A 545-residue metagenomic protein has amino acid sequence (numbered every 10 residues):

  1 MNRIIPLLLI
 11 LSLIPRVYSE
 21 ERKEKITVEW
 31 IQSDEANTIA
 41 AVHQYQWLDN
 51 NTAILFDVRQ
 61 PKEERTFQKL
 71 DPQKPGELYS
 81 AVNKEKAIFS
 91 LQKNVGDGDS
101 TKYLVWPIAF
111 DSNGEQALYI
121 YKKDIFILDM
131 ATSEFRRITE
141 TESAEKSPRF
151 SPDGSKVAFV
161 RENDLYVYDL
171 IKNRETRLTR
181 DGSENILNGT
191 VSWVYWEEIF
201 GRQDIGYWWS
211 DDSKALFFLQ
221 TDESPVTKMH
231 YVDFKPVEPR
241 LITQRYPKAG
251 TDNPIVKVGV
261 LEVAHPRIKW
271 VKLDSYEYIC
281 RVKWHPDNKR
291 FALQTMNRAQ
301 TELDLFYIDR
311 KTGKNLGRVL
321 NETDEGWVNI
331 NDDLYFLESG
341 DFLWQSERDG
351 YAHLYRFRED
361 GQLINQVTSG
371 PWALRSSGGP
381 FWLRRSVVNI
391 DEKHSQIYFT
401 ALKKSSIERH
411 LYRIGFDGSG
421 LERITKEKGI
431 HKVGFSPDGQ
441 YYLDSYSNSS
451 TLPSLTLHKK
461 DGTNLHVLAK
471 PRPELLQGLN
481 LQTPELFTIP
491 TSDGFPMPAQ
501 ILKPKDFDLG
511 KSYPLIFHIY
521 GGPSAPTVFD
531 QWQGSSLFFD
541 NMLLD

Functional and structural regions predicted by a protein language model:
I4-L13: Sec-dependent N-terminal signal peptides
I10-L11, F56, F110, T491: Intrinsic low-complexity, intrinsically disordered segments enriched in polar/basic residues
S12, Y18-S19, L468: General helical secondary-structure elements
V17-F435, Q440-Y441, S447-P453, L457-H458 (+2 more regions): Beta-propeller folds
K228, K283, N288, Q294 (+1 more regions): Serine-hydrolase catalytic core recognition
